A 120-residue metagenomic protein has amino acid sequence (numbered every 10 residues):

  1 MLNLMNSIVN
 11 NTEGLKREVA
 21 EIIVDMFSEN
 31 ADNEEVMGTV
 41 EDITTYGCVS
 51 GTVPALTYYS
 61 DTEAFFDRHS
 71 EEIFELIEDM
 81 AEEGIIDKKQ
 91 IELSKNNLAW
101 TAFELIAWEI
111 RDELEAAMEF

Functional and structural regions predicted by a protein language model:
M1-L2, M118-F120: Non-Sec secretion/translocation targeting segments of pathogen effectors
L2-G47: Short terminal alpha-helical segments
A31-M118: Acidic, low-complexity, intrinsically disordered interaction modules
